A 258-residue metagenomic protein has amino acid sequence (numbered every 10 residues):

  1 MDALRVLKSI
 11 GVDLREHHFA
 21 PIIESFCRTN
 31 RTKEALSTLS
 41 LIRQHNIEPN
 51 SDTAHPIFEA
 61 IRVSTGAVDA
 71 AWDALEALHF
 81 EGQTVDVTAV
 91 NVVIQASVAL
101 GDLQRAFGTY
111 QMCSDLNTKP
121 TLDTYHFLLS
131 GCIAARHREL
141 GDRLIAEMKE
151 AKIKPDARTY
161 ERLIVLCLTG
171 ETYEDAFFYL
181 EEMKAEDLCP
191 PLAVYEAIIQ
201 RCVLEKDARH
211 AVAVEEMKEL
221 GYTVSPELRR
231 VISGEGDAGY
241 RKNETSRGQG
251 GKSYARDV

Functional and structural regions predicted by a protein language model:
M1-E48, I57-E59, A77: Alpha-solenoid helical-repeat scaffolds
A3-V6, T38, A74, T109 (+3 more regions): Alpha-helical solenoid repeat scaffolds, predominantly canonical TPR units
V6-S9, L41, A77, M112 (+3 more regions): The canonical alpha-helical register within tetratricopeptide repeats
R15-A20, E24, A35, N50-H55 (+15 more regions): Pentatricopeptide repeat
C27, R62-V63, V98, I133 (+2 more regions): Non-globular disordered terminal and juxtamembrane segments underlying protein topogenesis/assembly
N30, T65-G66, G101, R136 (+2 more regions): Residue-level detector of the short coil/turn that links helix A to helix B within each tetratricopeptide repeat
E181-C189, V203-V224: TPR/TPR-like (Sel1-like) alpha-helical repeat modules
